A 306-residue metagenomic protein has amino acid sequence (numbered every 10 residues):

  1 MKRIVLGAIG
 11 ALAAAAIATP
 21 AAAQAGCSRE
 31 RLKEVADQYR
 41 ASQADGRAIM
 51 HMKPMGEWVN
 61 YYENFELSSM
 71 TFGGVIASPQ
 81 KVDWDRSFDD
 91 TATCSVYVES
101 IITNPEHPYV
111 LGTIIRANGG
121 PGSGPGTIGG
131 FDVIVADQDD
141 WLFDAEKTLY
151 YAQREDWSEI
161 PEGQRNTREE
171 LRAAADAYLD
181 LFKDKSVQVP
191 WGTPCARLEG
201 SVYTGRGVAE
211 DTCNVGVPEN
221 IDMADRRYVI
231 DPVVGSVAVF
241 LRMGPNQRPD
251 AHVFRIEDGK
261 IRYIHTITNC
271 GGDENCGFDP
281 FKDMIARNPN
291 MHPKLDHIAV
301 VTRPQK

Functional and structural regions predicted by a protein language model:
M1-I9: Bacterial N-terminal signal peptides that target proteins for export
A14-A22: C-terminal segment of classical bacterial N-terminal signal peptides
A23-K306: C-terminal and inter-domain tail/linker signature
